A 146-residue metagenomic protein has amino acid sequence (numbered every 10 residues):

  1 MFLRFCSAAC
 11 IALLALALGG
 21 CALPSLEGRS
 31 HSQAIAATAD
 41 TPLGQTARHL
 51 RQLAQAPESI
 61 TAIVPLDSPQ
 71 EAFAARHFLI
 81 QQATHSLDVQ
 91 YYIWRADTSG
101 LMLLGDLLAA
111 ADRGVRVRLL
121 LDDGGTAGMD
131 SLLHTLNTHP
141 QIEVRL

Functional and structural regions predicted by a protein language model:
M1-L146: N-terminal localization/anchoring segments of enzymes in phospholipid and broader phosphate metabolism
